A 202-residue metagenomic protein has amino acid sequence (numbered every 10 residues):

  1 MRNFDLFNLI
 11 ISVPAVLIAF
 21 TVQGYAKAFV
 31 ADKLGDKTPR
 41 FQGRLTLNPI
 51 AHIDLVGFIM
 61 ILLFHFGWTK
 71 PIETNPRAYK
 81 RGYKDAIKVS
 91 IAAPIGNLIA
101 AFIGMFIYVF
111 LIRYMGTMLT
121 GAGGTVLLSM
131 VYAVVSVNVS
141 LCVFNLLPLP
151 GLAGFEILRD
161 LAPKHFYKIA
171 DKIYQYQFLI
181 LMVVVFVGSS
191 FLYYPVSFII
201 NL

Functional and structural regions predicted by a protein language model:
M1-L202: Hydrophobic transmembrane alpha-helices and their immediate loop junctions in multi-pass integral membrane proteins
